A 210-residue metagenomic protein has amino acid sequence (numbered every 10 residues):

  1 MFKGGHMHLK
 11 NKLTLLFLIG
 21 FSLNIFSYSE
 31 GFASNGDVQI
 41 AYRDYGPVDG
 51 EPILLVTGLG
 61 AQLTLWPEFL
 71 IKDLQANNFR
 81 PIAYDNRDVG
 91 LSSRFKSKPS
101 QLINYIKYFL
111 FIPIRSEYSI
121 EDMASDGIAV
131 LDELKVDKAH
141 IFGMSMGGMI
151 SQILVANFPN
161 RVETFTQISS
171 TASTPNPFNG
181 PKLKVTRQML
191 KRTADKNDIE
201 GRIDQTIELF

Functional and structural regions predicted by a protein language model:
M1-H6: Short, Lys/Arg-enriched N-terminal segments with co-localized hydrophobic residues within the first ~10-30 amino acids
S27-Q39: N-terminal cap/lid segment of alpha/beta-hydrolase-fold proteins
G36-L110: Conserved HGGG/HGGXW glycine-rich cap/lid loop of the alpha/beta-hydrolase fold
T57, A139, G143-S145: Conserved alpha/beta-hydrolase "nucleophile elbow" surrounding the catalytic nucleophile
D85, H140, T164-T166: Residue in the alpha/beta-hydrolase core beta-strand immediately N-terminal to the catalytic nucleophile
F109-A139: Conserved acidic catalytic loop of the alpha/beta-hydrolase fold
G148-P159, F165: Short glycine-enriched nucleophile-adjacent loop and the immediately C-terminal alpha-helix near the catalytic center
F165-K196: Flexible "cap/lid" loop of the alpha/beta hydrolase fold
